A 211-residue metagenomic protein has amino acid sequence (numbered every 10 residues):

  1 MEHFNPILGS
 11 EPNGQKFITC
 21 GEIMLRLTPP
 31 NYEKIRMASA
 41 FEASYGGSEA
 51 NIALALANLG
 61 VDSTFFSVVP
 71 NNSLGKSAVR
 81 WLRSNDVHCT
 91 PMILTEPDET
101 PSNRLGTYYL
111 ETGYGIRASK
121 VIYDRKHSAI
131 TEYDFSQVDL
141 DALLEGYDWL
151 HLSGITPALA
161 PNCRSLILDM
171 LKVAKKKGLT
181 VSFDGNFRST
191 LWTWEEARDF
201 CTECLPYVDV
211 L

Functional and structural regions predicted by a protein language model:
M1-E2, Y147: Non-catalytic pre-domain segments flanking phosphatase-related domains
E2-F4, A129-Q137, L191-E195: Short gly/ser/thr-rich secondary-structure transition/capping motifs
E2-P91, Y114-I116, Y133-F135: Glycine-rich phosphate/adenosyl-contacting loop at the front of the ribokinase-like
S10-N13, A142-D148, V173-G178: Glycine-rich phosphate/diphosphate-binding loops that line cofactor/substrate pockets in enzymes
Y32-I35, V79-W81, Q137-V138, R164-I167 (+1 more regions): Short, glycine/charged-enriched secondary-structure capping and boundary segments
A38-A40, F65-F66, R125-H127, P157-A158 (+1 more regions): Short, contiguous strand/loop micro-motifs
D62, F66-G154: Conserved N-terminal subdomain of the carbohydrate kinase-like
W149, I155-L211: Conserved beta-alpha-beta core of the PfkB/ribokinase-like small-molecule kinase fold
